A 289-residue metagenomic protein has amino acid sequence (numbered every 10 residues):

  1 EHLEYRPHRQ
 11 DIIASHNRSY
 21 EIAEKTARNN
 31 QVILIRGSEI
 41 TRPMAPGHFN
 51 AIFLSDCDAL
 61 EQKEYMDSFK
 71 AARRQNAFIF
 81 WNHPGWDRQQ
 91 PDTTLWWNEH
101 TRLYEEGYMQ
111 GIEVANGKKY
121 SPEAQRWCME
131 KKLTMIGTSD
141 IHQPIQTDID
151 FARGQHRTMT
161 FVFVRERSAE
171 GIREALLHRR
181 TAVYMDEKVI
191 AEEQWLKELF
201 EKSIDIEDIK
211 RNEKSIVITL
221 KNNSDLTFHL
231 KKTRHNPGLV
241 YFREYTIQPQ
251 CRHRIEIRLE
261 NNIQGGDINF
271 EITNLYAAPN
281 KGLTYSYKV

Functional and structural regions predicted by a protein language model:
E1-A77, N82, E99, V114 (+3 more regions): A metal-dependent hydrolase metal-coordination microenvironment
P46-S55, P91-V289: Charged catalytic cores and adjacent phosphate/nucleic-acid-binding surfaces used for phosphate/nucleic-acid chemistry
